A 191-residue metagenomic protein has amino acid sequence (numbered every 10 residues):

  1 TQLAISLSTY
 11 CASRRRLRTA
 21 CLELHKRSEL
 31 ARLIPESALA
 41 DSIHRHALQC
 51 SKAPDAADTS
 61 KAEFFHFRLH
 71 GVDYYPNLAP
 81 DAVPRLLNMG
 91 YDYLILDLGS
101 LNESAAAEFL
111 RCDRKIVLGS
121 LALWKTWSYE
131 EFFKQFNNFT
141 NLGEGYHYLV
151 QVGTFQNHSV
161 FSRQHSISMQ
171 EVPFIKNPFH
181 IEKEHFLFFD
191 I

Functional and structural regions predicted by a protein language model:
T1, A20-C21, I95, V117: Short hydrophobic beta-strand segments
T1-S13: Glycine-rich phosphate-binding P-loop
I5, A79-D81, T126: Short, well-ordered alpha-helical scaffold segments within catalytic/effector domains
R14, L39, N137-T140: Alpha-helix termini
R18-Y93, G99-N102, P173-E184: P-loop/Walker-type NTP enzyme "switch/lid" segment
N88-E182: Conserved catalytic-core segment of NTP-binding enzymes
K183-I191: Histidine-centered active-site loop/cap adjacent to the catalytic His in serine esterases/O-acetyl transfer systems
